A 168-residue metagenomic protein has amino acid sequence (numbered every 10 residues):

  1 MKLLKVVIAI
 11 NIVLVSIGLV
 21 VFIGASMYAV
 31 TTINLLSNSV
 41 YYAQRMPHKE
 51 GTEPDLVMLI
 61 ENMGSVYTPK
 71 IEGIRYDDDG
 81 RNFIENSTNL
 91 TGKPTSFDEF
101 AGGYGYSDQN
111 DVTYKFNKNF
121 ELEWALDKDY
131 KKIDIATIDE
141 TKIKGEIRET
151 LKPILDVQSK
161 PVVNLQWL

Functional and structural regions predicted by a protein language model:
M1-F22: N-terminal Sec-pathway targeting helices
K2, Y28, T52-D55, I135 (+2 more regions): Non-membrane alpha-helical secondary structure
V20-G105: N-terminal export/targeting and maturation segments
K70-L168: Extracytoplasmic electrostatic interaction patches
